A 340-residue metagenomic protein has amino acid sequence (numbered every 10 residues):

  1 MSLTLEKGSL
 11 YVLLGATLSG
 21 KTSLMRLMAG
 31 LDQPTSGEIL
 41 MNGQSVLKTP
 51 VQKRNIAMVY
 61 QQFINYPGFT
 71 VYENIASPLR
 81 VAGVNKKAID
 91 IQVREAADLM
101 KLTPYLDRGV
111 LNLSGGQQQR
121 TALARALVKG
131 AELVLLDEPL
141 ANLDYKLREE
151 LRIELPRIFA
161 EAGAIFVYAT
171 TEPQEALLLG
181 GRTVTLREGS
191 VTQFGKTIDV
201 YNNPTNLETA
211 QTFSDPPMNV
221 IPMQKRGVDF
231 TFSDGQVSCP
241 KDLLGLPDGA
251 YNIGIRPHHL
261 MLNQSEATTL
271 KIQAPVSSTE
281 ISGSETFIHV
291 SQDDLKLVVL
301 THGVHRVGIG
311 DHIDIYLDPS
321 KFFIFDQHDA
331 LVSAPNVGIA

Functional and structural regions predicted by a protein language model:
S2-T4, L40, D314-Y316: ABC ATPase nucleotide-binding domain
L14-A16: The feature captures the beta-strand-to-loop junction immediately N-terminal to the Walker
T22-M25, T121: ABC ATPase nucleotide-binding domain helices that frame the ATP-binding cleft
A29: Helix-to-loop junction immediately C-terminal to a conserved catalytic motif
T35-E38, E188: Conserved coupling/switch loops of ABC nucleotide-binding domains, chiefly the family-specific signature
G37-S45: Conserved ABC transporter NBD signature motif
N55-A57, Q61, N65-E208: ABC ATPase nucleotide-binding domains
D229-T279, H305-A340: Glycine/charge-rich catalytic "coupling/switch" loops of P-loop NTPases
